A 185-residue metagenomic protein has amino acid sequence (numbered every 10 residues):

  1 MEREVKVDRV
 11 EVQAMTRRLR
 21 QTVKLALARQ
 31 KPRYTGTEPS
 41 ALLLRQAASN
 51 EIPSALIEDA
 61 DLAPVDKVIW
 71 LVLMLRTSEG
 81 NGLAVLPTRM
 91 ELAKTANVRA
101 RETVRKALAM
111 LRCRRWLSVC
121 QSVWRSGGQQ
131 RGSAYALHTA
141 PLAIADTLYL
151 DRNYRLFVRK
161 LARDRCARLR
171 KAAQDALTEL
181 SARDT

Functional and structural regions predicted by a protein language model:
M1-R89: Short recognition helix of helix-turn-helix/winged-helix DNA-binding domains
E58-A60, V65, R76-S133: Winged helix-turn-helix DNA-binding recognition segment
A107-D184: Winged-helix/helix-turn-helix nucleic-acid-interaction surface
